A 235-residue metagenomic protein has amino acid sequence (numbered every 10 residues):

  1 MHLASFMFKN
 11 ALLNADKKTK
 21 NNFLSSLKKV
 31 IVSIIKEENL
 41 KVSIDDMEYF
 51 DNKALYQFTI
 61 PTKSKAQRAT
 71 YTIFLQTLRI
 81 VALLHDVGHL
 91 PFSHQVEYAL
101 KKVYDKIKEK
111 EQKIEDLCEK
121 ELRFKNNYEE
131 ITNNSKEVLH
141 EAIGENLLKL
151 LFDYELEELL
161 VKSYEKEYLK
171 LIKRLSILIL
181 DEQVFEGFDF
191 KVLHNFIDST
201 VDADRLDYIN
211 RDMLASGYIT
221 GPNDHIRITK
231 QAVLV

Functional and structural regions predicted by a protein language model:
H2-I80, G88-V235: Sequence-structural signature of the catalytic-core scaffold of metal-dependent phosphohydrolases that act on
